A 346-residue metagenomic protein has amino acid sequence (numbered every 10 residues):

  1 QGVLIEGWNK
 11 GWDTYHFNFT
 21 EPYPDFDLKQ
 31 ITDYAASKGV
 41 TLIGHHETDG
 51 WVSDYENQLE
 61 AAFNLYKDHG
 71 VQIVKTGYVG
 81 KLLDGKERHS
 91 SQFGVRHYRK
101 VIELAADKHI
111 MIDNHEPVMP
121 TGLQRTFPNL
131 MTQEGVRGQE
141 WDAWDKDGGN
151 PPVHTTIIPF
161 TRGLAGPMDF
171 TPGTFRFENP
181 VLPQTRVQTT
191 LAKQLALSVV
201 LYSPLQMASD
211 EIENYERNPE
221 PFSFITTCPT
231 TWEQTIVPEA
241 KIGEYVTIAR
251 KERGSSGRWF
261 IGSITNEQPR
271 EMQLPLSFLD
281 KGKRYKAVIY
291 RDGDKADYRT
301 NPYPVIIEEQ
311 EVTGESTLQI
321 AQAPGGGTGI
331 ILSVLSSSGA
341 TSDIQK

Functional and structural regions predicted by a protein language model:
Q1: An acidic-aromatic substrate-binding cleft motif
L4-I5, H109-E116, D142-A143, P204-Y215 (+2 more regions): Acidic/polar loop patches that form or flank catalytic/metal-binding clefts of enzymes that bind anionic ligands
L4-P180, Q184-T190: Aromatic- and carboxylate-enriched substrate-binding clefts and catalytic-loop regions of carbohydrate-active enzymes
G77, I112, V200, I261 (+1 more regions): Conserved, mostly hydrophobic/aromatic
A192-P238, G329-I331: Catalytic cores of secreted or luminal carbohydrate-active enzymes
K241-Y285, G329-I331: Carbohydrate-binding surface patches
I289-E315: Solvent-exposed beta-strand/loop surfaces of large extracellular or lumenal domains
E309-K346: C-terminal beta-strand-rich structural cap/linker in extracellular carbohydrate-active enzymes
